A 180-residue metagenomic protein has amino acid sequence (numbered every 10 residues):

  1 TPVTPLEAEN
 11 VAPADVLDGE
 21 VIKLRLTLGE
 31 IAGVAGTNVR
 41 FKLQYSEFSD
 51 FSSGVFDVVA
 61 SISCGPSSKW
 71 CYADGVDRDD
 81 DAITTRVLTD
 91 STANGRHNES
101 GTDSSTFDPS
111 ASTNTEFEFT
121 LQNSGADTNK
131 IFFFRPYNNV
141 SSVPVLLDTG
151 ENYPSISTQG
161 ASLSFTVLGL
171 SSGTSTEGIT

Functional and structural regions predicted by a protein language model:
T1-L17, H97-S104, N152-T180: Short, compositionally biased P/S/T/A/G/V-rich stretches that sit at domain boundaries
E9-P13, S67-E118: Extracellular adhesion/glycan-binding regions together with long Ser/Thr- and acidic-residue-rich low-complexity tracts
A12-C71, S175-T180: Low-complexity, serine/threonine/proline/glycine-rich extracellular segments that form mucin-like
T27-T37, D103-A161: Ser/Thr/Pro-rich, low-complexity mucin-like regions that serve as glycosylated stalks/linkers or repetitive adhesive
L28-E30, Y45-E47, V58-A60, D90 (+4 more regions): Surface-exposed beta-strand edges and flanking loops
Y45-F51, T85-N94, G101, R135-D148: Enriched for extracellular/lumenal, surface-exposed ectodomains of secreted and cell-surface proteins
